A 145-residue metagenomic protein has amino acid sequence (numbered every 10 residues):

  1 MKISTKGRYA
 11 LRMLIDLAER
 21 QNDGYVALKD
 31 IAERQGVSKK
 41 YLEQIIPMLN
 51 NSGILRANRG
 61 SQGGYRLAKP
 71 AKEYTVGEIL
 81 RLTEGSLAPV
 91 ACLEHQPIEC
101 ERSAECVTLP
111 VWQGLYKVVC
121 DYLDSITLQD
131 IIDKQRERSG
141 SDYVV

Functional and structural regions predicted by a protein language model:
A10-N22: Short amphipathic alpha-helical interface segments
V26-Q35: A short alpha-helical element within helix-turn-helix/winged-helix DNA-binding domains across DNA-binding proteins
E33, N50-N51: Alpha-helical residues within the helix-turn-helix
K40: Key DNA-contact positions within bacterial/archaeal DNA-binding proteins
I45: Residues within the DNA-recognition helix of helix-turn-helix
G53-L67: Beta-hairpin "wing" of winged helix-turn-helix
V76, E94-V145: C-terminal regulatory/oligomerization modules of transcriptional regulators
